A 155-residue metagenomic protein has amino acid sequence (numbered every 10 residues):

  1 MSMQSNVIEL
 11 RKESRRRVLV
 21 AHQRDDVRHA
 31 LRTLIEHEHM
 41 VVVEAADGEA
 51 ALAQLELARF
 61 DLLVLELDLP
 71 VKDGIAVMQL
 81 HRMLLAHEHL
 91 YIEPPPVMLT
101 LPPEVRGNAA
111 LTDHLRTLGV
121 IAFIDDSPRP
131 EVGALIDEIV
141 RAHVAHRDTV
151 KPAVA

Functional and structural regions predicted by a protein language model:
M1-D25, R129-A155: Non-catalytic signal-transmission and effector/linker regions of two-component phosphorelay proteins
D25-V43, L118: Two-component/phosphorelay signaling modules centered on CheY-like receiver
E44, V71-K72: Residue-level signal for the "D+5" position in two-component response regulator receiver
E44-L62: Acidic, metal-coordinating helix/loop segments flanking the phosphotransfer/catalytic sites of two-component signaling
R59-L62, H87-M98: His-Asp phosphorelay/catalytic-motif detector in bacterial-type signaling
E66-D68: Active-site residues of response regulator receiver
I75-I92: Short amphipathic alpha-helix used as the core "switch/output" element in two-component signaling
A76, L101-D125, P130-A134: Alpha4 helix (beta4-alpha4-beta5 surface) of REC/receiver domains from two-component response regulators
